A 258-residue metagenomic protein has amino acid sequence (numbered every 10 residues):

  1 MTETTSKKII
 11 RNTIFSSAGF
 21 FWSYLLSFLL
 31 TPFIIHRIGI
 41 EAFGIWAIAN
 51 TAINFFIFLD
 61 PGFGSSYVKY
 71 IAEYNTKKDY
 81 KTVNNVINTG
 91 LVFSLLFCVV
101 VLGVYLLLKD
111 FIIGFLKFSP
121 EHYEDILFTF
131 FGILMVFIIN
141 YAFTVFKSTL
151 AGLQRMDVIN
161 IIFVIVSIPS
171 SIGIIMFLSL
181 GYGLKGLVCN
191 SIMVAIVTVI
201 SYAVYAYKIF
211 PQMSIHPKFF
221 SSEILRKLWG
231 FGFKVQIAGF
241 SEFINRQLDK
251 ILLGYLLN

Functional and structural regions predicted by a protein language model:
M1-I9, Y202-I251: Interhelical loop/hinge segments that connect adjacent transmembrane helices in multipass membrane
K8-A72, L102-L106, V136, S171 (+2 more regions): Signature of the first transmembrane helix
I9-I10, A47, K81-L95, V104 (+1 more regions): Interfacial transmembrane-helix starts/ends
I9-I10, M135-I162, L180-K185: Membrane-interface junctions at transmembrane-helix termini in multi-pass inner-membrane proteins
F20, F131, I161-I209, K227 (+1 more regions): Hydrophobic alpha-helical transmembrane segments
P61-K77, A151-G152, F210-Q212: Helix-loop junctions and terminal segments of transmembrane helices in multi-pass membrane transport/translocation
L102-P120: Short membrane-interface helical motifs at transmembrane helix boundaries in multi-pass membrane transporters
L107, S119-F143, N160-V164, P169 (+2 more regions): Alpha-helical transmembrane segments of multi-pass membrane proteins
